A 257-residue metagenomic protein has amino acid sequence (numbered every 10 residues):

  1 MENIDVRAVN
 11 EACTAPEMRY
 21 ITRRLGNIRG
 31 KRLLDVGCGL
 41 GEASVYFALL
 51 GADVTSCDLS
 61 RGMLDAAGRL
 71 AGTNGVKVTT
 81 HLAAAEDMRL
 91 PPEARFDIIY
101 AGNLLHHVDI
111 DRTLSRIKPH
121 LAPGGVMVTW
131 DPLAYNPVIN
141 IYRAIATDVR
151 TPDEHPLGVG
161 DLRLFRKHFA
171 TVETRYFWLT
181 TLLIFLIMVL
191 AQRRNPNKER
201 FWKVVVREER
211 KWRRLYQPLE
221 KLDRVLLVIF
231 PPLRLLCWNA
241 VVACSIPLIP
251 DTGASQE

Functional and structural regions predicted by a protein language model:
M1-I28: Conserved class I S-adenosyl-L-methionine
L34, L40-D87: Class I SAM-dependent methyltransferase SAM/SAH-binding core
R89-I98: A short acidic, Gly/Pro-enriched loop at the edge of an enzyme's catalytic core that lines a small-molecule cofactor
I98-D111: A short SAM/SAH-binding and catalytic strip from SAM-dependent methyltransferases
R112-P123: A short glycine-rich, Lys/Arg-flanked "PGG" loop and its adjoining helix->strand segment in the class I
V128-R150: Conserved class I S-adenosyl-L-methionine
E154-R175: Short alpha-helix
T181-E257: A C-terminal cap/extension of S-adenosyl-L-methionine-dependent methyltransferases that defines the acceptor-substrate
